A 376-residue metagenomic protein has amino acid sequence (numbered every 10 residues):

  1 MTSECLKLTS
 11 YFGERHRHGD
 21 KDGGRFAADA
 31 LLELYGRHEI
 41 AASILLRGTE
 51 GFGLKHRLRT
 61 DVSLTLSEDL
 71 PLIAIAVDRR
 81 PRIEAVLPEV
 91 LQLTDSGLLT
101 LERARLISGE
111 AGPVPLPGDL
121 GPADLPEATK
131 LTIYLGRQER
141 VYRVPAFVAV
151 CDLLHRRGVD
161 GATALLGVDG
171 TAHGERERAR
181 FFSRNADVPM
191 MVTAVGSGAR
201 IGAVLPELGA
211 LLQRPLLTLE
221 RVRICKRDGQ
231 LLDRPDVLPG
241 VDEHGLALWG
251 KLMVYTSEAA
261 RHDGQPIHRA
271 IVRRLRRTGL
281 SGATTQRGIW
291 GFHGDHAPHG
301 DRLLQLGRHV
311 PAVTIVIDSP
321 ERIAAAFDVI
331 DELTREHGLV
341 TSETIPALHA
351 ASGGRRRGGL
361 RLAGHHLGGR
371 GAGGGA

Functional and structural regions predicted by a protein language model:
M1-A376: Positively charged, small/polar-rich N-terminal and surface patches that mediate targeting and assembly and bind
